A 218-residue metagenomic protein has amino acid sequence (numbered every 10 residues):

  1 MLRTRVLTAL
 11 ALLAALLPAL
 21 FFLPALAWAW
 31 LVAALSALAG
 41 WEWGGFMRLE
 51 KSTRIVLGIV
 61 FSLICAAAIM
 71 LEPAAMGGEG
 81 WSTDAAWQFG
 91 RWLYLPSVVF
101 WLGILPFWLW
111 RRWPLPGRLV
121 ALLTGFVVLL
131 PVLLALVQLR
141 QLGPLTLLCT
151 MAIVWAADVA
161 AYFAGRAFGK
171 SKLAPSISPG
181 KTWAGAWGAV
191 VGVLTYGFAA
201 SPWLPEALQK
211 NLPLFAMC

Functional and structural regions predicted by a protein language model:
M1-C218: Membrane-embedded alpha-helical bundles of polytopic integral membrane proteins
